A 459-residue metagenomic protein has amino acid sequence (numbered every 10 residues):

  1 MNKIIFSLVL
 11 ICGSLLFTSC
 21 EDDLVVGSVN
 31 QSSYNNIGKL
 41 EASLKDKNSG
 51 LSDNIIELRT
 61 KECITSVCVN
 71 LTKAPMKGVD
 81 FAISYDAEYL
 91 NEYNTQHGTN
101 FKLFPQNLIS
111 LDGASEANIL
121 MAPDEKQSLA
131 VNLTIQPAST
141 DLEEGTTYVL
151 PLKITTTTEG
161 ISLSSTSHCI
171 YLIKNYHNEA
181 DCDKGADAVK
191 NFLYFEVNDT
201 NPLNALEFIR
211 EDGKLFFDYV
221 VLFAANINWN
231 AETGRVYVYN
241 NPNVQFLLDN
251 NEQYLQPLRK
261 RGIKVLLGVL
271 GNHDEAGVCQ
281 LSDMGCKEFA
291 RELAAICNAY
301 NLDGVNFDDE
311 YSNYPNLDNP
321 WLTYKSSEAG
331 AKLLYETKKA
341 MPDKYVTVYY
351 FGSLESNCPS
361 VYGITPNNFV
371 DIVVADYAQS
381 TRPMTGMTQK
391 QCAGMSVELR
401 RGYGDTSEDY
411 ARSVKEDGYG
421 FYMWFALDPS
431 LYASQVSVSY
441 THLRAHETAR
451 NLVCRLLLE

Functional and structural regions predicted by a protein language model:
M1-I4: Positively charged n-region of N-terminal signal peptides that target proteins for export
L8-L15: Bacterial N-terminal signal peptides
F17-S19: C-terminal motif of bacterial Sec signal peptides marking the signal peptidase cleavage site
E21-V79, D86-S110, L120-A122, K126-N132 (+1 more regions): Secreted glycan hydrolases and related glycan-binding modules that recognize and/or cleave
T441-T448, E459: Conserved small/polar residues in nucleotide/adenosyl-binding loops
